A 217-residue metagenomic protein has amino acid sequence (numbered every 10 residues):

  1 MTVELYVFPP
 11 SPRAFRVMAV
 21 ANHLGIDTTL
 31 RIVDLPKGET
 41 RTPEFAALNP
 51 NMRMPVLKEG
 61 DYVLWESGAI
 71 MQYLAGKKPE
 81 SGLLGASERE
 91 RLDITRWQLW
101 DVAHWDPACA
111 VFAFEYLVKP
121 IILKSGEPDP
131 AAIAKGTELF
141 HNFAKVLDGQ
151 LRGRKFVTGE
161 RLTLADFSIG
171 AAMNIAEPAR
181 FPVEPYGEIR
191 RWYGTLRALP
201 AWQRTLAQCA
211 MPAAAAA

Functional and structural regions predicted by a protein language model:
M1-A131: GST-like domain detector, emphasizing the conserved glutathione-binding G-site in the N-terminal thioredoxin-like
V20, A75, A172-M173, L206: Active-site-flanking alpha-helical
L35-P36, A165, A210-M211: Conserved beta-strand edge residues that scaffold enzyme active sites
A47, G85, I169, A198 (+1 more regions): Phosphate-coordinating loops and pocket residues in cytosolic domains that bind phosphorylated ligands
Q98-A198, A217: GST-like fold's C-terminal all-alpha helical module
W202-A217: Terminal-tail/helix-coil boundary detector
